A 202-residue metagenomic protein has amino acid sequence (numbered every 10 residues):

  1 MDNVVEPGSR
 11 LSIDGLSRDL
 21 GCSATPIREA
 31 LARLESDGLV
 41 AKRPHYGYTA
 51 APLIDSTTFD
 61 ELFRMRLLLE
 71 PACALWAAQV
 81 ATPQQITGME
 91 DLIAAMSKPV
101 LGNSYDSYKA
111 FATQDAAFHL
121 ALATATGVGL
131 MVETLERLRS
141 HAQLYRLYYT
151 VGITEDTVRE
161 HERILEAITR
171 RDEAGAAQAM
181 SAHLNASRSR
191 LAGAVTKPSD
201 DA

Functional and structural regions predicted by a protein language model:
M1-L75, Q79, G193-A202: Short linear motifs at protein or domain termini
M65, Q79, P83-L147, R159-E166 (+1 more regions): Conserved amphipathic alpha-helical segments that form helical-bundle/coiled-coil interaction surfaces
I153: Solvent-exposed loop and edge beta-strand segments that line ligand/cofactor-binding and catalytic clefts
A174-A202: C-terminal effector-binding regulatory domain of bacterial HTH transcription factors
